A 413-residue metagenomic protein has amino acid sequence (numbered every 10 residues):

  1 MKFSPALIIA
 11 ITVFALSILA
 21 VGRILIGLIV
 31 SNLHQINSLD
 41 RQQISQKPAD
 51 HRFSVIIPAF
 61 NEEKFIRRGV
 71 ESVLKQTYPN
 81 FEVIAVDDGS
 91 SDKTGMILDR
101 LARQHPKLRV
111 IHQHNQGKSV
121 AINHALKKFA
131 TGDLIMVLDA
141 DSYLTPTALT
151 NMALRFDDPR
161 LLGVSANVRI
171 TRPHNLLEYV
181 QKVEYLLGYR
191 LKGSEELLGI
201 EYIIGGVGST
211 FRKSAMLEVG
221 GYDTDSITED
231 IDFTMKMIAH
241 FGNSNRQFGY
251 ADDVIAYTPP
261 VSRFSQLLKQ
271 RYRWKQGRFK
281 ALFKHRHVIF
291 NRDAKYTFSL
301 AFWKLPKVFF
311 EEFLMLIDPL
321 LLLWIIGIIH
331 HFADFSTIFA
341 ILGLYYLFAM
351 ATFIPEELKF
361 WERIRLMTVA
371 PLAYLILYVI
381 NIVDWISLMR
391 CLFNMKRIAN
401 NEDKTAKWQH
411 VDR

Functional and structural regions predicted by a protein language model:
M1-E71: N-proximal low-complexity "stem/linker" segments adjacent to membrane-targeting elements
I26-R52, H287-V308, I328-R413: Juxtamembrane C-terminal module of membrane proteins
H51-S54, E82, D232: Cell-envelope/extracellular polymer assembly enzymes that use nucleotide-activated donors
E62-F65, S90, K118: Donor nucleotide-sugar binding loop of glycosyltransferases
S72, P79, D87-M96, N115-Q116: A conserved acidic beta->alpha catalytic loop
I84, G95-F129, A166-N167, S194: Conserved donor nucleotide-binding strand/loop of the catalytic core
S119-A121, A125, G132-D133, L138 (+4 more regions): Long helical/loop segments within the catalytic core of UDP-sugar-dependent glycosyltransferases, especially the large
F156-R190, D225-I227, D232-P306: Catalytic donor/gating beta->alpha subdomain of glycosyltransferases that bind UDP-sugars
